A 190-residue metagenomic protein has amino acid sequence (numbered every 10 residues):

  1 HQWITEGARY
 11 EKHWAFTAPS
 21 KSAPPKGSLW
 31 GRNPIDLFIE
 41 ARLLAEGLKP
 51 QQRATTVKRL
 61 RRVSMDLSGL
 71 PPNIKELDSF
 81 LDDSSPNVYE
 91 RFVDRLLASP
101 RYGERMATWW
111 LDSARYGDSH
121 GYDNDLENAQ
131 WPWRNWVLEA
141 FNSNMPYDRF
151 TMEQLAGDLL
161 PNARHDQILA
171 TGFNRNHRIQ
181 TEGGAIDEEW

Functional and structural regions predicted by a protein language model:
Q2-W190: Short, structured secondary-structure elements that scaffold catalytic or ligand/cofactor-binding regions
